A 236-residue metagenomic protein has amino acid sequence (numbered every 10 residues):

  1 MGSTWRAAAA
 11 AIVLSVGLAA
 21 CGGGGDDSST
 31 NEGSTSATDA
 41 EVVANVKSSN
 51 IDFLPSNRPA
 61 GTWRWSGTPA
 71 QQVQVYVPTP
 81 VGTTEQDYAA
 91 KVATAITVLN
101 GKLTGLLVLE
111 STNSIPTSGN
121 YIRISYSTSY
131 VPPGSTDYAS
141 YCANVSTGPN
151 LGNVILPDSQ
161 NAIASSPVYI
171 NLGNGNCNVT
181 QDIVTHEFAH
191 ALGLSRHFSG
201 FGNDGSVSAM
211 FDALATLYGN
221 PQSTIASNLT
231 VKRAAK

Functional and structural regions predicted by a protein language model:
M1-A9: Bacterial N-terminal signal peptides that target proteins for export
A7, E85, N178: Flexible, glycine- and charge-enriched loops at secondary-structure boundaries
G17-A20: C-terminal motif of bacterial Sec signal peptides marking the signal peptidase cleavage site
G23, D27, N150-V179, S195-K236: Metalloprotease/metallohydrolase-associated module, dominated by Zn2+-dependent proteases
G23-E85, N153-N161, G219-K236: Disordered inhibitory propeptide/activation segment of secreted metzincin zinc metalloprotease zymogens, centered on
Q74-Y76, A93-K102, F188, S208-Y218: Intrinsically disordered, glycine/charged-rich N-terminal periplasmic/extracytoplasmic linker segments that lie
Y88-A191: Metzincin-family zinc-dependent endopeptidase catalytic domain
